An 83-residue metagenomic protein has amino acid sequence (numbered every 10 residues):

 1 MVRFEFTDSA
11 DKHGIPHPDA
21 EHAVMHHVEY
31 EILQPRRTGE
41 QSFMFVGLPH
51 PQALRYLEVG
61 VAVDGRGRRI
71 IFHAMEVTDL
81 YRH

Functional and structural regions predicted by a protein language model:
M1-H83: Ribonuclease/tRNase effector modules and their secretory precursors
